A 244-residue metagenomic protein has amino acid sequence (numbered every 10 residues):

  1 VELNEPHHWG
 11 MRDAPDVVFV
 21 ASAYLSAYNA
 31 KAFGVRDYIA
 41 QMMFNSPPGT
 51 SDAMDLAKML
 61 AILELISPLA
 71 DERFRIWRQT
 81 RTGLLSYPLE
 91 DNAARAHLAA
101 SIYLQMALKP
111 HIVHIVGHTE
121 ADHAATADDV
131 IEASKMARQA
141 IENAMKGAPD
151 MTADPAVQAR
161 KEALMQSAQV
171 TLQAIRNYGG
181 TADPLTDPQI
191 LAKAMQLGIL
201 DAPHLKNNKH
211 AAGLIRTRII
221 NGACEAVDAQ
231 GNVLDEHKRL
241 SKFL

Functional and structural regions predicted by a protein language model:
V1-E142: Helix-rich catalytic cores of soluble enzyme domains
P110-A125, V130-L244: Acidic, glycine-enriched catalytic cores built around paired aspartates
